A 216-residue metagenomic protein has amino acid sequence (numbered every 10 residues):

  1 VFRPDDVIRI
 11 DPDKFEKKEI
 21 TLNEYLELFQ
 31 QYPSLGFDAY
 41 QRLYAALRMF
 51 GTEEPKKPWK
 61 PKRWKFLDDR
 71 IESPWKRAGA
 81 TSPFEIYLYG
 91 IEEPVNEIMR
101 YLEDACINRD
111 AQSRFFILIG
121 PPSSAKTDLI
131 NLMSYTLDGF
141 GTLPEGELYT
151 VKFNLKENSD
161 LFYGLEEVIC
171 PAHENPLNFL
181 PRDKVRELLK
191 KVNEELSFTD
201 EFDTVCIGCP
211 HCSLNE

Functional and structural regions predicted by a protein language model:
V1-E24: N-terminal accessory nucleic-acid engagement/regulatory domains that precede and modulate ATP-driven motor cores
I20-E216: Conserved ASCE/P-loop NTPase catalytic core
